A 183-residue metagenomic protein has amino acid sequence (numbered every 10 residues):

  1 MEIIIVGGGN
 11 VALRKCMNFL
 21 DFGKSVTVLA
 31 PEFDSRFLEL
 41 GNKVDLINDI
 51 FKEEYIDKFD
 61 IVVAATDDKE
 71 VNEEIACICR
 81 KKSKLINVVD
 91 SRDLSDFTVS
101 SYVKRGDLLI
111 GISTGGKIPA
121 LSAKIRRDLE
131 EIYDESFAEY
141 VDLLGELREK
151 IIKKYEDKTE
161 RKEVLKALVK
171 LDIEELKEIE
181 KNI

Functional and structural regions predicted by a protein language model:
M1-K15, L144-I151, Y155: Glycine-rich adenosine-cofactor-binding loop
N10-V11, E70, G116: Residue-level detector of alpha-helix initiation sites
R14, F22-E39: NAD(P)-binding Rossmann-fold cofactor-contacting core
A30, I47-I50, D90: Short loop/edge segments at beta-strand edges and connector loops that shape dinucleotide/nucleotide cofactor-binding
G41-D57: Glycine-rich, highly charged phosphate/nucleotide-binding loops
D57-F59, R105: Alpha-helix C-terminal capping/helix-to-coil transition sites in glycosyltransferase folds
I61-T66, N72-T98: ADP-ribose/adenylate-binding Rossmann-like module
G116-I183: An accessory alpha-helical subdomain
